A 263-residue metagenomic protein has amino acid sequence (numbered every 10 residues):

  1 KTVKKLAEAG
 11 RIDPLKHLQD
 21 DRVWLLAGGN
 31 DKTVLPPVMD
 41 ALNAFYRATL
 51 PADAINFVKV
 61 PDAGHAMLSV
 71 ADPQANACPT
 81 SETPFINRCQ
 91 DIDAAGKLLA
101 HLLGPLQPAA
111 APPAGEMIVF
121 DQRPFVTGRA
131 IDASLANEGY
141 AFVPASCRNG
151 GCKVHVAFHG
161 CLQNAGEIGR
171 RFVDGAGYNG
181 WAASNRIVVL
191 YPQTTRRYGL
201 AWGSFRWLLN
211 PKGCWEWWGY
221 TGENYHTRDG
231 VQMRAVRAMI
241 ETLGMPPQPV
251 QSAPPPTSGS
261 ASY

Functional and structural regions predicted by a protein language model:
K1-K16, I118-A145, L162-N179, A183 (+3 more regions): Mobile cap/lid helix-loop segments that gate and shape the active-site cleft of serine hydrolases
K1-L50, L98, C147-N149: The feature captures the conserved acid-bearing segment of alpha/beta-hydrolase catalytic domains
Q19-W24, A52-N56, G150-V154, S184-L190: Loop/turn elements at helix/coil->beta-strand transitions in domains of secreted/extracellular proteins
G29-D31, A63-G64, C161-L162, T194: Acidic beta-to-alpha connecting loop that harbors the catalytic carboxylate
R47-A77: Catalytic histidine neighborhood in serine/cysteine hydrolases with alpha/beta-hydrolase-type architecture
A71-T83, Q163-F172, A183, I187-P246: Cap/lid segment of the alpha/beta-hydrolase catalytic domain
T83-I131: Catalytic-loop region of hydrolases
A141, G150-Q163: Short beta-strand element of the alpha/beta-hydrolase
